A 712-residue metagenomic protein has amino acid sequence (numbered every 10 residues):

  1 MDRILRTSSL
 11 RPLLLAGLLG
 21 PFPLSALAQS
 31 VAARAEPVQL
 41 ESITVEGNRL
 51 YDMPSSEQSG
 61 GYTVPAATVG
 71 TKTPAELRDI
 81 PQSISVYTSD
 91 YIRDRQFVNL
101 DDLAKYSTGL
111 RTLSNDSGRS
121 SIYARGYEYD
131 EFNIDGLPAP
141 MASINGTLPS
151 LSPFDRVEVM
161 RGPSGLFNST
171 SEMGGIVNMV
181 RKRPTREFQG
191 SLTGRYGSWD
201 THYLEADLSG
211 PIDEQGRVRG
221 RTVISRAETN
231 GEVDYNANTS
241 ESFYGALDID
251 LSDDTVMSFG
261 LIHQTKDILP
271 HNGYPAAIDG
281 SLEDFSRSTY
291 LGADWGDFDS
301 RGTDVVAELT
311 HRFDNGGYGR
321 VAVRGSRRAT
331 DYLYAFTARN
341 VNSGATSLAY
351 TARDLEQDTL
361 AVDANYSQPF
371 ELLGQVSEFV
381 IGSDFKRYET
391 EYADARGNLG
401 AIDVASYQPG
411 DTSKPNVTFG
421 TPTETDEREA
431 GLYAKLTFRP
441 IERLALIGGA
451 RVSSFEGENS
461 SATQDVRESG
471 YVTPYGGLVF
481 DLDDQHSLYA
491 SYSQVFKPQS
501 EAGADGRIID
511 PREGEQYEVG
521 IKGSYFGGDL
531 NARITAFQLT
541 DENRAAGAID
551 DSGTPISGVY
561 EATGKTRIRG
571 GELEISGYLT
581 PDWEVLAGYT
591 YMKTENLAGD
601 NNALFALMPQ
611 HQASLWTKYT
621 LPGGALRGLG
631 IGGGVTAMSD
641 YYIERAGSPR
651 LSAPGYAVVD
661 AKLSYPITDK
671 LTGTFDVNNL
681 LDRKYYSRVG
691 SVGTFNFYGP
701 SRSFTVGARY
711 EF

Functional and structural regions predicted by a protein language model:
E41-F188, V519: Acidic, small-polar-rich N-terminal luminal/periplasmic segments of exported/outer-membrane proteins
S152-D155, L166-F243, L251-T255, T303 (+2 more regions): Outer-membrane beta-barrel translocator/receptor signature
A227-G231, Y244-R312, G325-Q357, G400-T425 (+2 more regions): Acidic/polar loop-and-plug regions of large Gram-negative outer-membrane beta-barrel proteins
D248-S252, I262, Q357, V376-V380 (+3 more regions): Structural signature of Gram-negative outer-membrane beta-barrels, strongest in the C-terminal barrel of TonB-dependent
T265-L282, R387-Y392, E456, L478-E518 (+5 more regions): Surface-exposed extracellular loop regions of Gram-negative outer-membrane beta-barrel proteins, predominantly
E308-D314, Y318-R324, R328-F336, L488 (+6 more regions): Membrane-embedded beta-barrel scaffold of Gram-negative outer-membrane proteins
E442-R443, E561-A646, L681, R709-E711: Gram-negative outer-membrane beta-barrel transporters
T636-E644, S664-F712: C-terminal beta-signal and adjacent terminal beta-strands/loops of Gram-negative outer-membrane beta-barrel proteins
